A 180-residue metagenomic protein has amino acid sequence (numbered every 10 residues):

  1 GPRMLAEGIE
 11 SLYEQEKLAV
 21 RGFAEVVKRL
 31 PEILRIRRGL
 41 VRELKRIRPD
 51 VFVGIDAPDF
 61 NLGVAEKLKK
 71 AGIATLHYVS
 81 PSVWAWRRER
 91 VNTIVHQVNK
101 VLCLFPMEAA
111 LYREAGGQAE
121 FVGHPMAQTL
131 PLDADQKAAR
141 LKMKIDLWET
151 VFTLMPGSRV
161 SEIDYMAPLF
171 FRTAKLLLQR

Functional and structural regions predicted by a protein language model:
G1-R140, M155-M166, L176: Active-site and donor-binding regions of nucleotide-sugar-utilizing enzymes
R140-D146: A short beta-strand-turn-helix
D146-T153, L178: Charged active-site motifs of nucleotide-sugar-dependent glycosyltransferases
P168-R172: Short acidic-capped amphipathic helix/loop micro-motif used as an active-site/signal-coupling element
A174-R180: A conserved nucleotide-sugar
